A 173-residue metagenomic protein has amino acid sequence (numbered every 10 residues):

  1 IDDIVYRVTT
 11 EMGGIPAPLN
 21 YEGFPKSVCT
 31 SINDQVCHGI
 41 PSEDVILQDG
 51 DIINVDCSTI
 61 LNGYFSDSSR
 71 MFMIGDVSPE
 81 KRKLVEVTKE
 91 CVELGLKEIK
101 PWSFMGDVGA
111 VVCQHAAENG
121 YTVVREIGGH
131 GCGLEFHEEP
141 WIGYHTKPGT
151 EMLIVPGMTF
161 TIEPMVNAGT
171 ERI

Functional and structural regions predicted by a protein language model:
I1-I173: Active-site neighborhoods and metal-handling regions in enzymes and metal-associated proteins
